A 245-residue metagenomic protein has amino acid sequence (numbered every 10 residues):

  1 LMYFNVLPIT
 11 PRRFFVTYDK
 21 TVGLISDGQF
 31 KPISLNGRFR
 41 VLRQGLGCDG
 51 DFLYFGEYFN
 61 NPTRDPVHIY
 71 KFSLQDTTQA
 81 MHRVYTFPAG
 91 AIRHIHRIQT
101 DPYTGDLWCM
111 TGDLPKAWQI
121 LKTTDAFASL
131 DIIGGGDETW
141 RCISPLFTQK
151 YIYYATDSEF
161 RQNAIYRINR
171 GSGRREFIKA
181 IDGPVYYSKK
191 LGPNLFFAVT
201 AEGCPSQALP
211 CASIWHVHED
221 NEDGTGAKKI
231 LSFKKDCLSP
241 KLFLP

Functional and structural regions predicted by a protein language model:
L1, Q29-G37, A80-P88, S129-G135 (+2 more regions): A short beta-strand motif characteristic of beta-propeller blades
L1-I9, R38-G50, A91-R97, G135-Q149 (+2 more regions): Repeated scaffold domains used in trafficking and secretory/extracellular systems, primarily beta-propellers
P11-T17, D51-N61, D106-M110, K150-D157 (+1 more regions): Short beta-strand elements that form the blades of beta-propeller/WD-repeat-like and other beta-sheet-rich scaffold
K20-N60, R64-H68, Q79-A89: Asp-box/WD-like beta-propeller blade repeats and closely related beta-sheet repeat scaffolds
K20-S26, P62-K71, P115-K122, F160-I168 (+1 more regions): Structural motif
I25-Q29, S73-T77, T124-A128, I168-G173 (+1 more regions): Short loop/turn segments that connect beta-strands within beta-propeller blades
Y85-I132: Loop-centered beta-sheet repeat module
I143, F147-A164, I178-P245: Loop/turn-rich, solvent-exposed surfaces of beta-rich toroidal or solenoidal domains
